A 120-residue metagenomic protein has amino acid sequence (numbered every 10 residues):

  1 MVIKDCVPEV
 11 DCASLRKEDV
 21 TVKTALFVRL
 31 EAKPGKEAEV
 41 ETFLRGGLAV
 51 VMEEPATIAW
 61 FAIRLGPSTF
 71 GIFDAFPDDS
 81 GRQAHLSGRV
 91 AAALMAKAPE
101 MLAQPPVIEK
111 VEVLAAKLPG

Functional and structural regions predicted by a protein language model:
V2-C6, V10-K23, E31, I58-F70 (+1 more regions): Glycine-rich beta-strand-turn "strand-cap" elements at beta-sheet edges
R29-E31, A75: Residue-level recognition of well-ordered beta-strand positions that form the cores of beta-sheet-rich folds across
E31-E41: Short, surface-exposed ligand-recognition loops at beta-strand->loop->(often short) alpha-helix junctions that present
K36, S68, G81: Short phosphate-engaging motifs
G46-A59, A75-E109: An amphipathic, aromatic/His-enriched active-site/gating alpha helix that lines ligand/cofactor pockets
